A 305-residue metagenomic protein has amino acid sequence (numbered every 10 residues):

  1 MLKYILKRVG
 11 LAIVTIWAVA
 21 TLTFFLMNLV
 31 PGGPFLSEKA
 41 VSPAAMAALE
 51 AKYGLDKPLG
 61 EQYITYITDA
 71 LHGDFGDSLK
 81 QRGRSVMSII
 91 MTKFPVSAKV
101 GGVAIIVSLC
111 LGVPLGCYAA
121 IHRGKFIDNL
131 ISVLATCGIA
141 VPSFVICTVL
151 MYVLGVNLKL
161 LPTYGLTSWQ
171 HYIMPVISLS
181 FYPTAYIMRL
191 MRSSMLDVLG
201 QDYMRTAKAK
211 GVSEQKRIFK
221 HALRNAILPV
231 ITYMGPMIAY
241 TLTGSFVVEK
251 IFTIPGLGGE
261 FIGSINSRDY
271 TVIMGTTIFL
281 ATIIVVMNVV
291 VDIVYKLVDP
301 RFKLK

Functional and structural regions predicted by a protein language model:
L2-K3, F94-I127, S143, L166-K305: Alpha-helical transmembrane segments of integral membrane proteins, especially multi-pass inner/plasma-membrane
L6-I16: N-terminal signal-anchor/signal peptide hydrophobic helix marking the start of the first transmembrane segment
A12, K93, S97, V133-A140 (+1 more regions): Residue-level signal for discrete positions within transmembrane alpha-helices of multi-pass small-molecule
I16, A20, F24-L29, F144 (+5 more regions): Membrane-embedded alpha-helical segments of multi-pass transporters/permeases
I16-I64, K159-M174: Hydrophobic alpha-helical transmembrane segments of membrane transport/permease proteins and related membrane-embedded
T23-L29, Y66-T68, V133-P162, S180-Y182: Membrane-water interface segments at the C-terminal ends of transmembrane alpha-helices in multi-pass inner-membrane
A51-L59, G76-G83, Y164, I187 (+1 more regions): Membrane-interfacial helix-loop-helix junctions in multi-pass membrane proteins
D56-V113: An internal, D/E-rich "acidic patch" concept
